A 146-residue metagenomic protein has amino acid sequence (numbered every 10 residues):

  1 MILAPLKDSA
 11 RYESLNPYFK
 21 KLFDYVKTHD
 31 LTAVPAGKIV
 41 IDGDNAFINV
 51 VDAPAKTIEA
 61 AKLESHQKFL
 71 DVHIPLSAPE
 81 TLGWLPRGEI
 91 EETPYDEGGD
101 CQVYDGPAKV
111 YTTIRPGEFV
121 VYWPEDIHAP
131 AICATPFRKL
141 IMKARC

Functional and structural regions predicted by a protein language model:
I2-V50, T57-S65: A short, N-terminal "cap"/entry segment at the start of jelly-roll beta-barrel domains of the cupin/DSBH fold
I48-H66, L76-I90: Conserved short histidine dyad/triad with adjacent acidic residue
K68, Y104-K109: Short alpha-helix capping/helix-loop boundary micro-motifs
K68-E80, P86-G88, P94-D100, K143-A144: Short, conserved beta-strand element in jelly-roll/cupin
V72, F119-V121, T135-C146: A short hydrophobic beta-strand segment most commonly corresponding to one strand of the jelly-roll/cupin
V72, V110-T112: Short, surface-exposed secondary-structure edge patches
T112-I127: Conserved metal-binding segment of the jelly-roll/cupin
